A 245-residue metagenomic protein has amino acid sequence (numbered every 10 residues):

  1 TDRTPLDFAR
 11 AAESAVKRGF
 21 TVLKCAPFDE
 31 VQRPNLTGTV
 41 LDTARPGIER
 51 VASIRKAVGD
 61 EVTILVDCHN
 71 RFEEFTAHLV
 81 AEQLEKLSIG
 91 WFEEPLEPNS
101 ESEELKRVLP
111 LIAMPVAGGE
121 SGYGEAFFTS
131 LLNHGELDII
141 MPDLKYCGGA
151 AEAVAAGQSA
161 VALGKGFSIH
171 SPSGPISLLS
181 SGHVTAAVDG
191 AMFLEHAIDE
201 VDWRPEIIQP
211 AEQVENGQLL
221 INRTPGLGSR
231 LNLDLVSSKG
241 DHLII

Functional and structural regions predicted by a protein language model:
T1-K106, L111: Metal-dependent enolase-superfamily TIM-barrel catalytic cores that perform enediolate-based chemistry
L23, D67, F92, L131 (+3 more regions): Conserved, mostly hydrophobic/aromatic
V31-R33, E74-T76, S100-E101, A150 (+4 more regions): Active-site-proximal flexible loops/turns
E82, S88, E97-Q218, N222: Shared catalytic-loop signature of beta/alpha-barrel
I207-I245: C-terminal extensions of enzymes
